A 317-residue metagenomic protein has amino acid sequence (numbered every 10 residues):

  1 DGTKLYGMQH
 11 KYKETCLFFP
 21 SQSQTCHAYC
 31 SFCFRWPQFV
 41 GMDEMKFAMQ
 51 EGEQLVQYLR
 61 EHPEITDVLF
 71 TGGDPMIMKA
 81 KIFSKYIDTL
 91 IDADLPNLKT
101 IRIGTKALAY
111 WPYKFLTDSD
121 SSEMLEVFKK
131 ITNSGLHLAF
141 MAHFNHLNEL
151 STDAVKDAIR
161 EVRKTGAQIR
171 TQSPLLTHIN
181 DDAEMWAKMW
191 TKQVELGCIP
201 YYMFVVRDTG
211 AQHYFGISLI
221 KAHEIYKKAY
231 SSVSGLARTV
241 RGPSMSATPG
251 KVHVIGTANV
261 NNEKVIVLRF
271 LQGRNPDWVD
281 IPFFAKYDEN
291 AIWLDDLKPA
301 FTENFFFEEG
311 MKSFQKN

Functional and structural regions predicted by a protein language model:
D1-F18: N-terminal [4Fe-4S]-dependent radical SAM core
Y12-E14, Y29, H62-L69, G104 (+2 more regions): Glycine-rich, often proline-containing surface loops adjacent to acidic residues and nearby aromatics that form
K13-T15, W36-V68, M78-Y86: Conserved alpha-helical substructure of the radical SAM core
F18-P37: Local cysteine-cluster metal-coordination motifs and their immediate loop/turn environment, predominantly Fe-S cluster
A28-F32, G41-M45, D153-A154: A short secondary-structure junction signal
E53-V56, R60, M76-V233: Conserved AdoMet/S-adenosylmethionine-binding subsite of the radical SAM
T66-V68, L98-I101, H137-L138, T239-P243: Residue-level recognition of the N-termini of beta-strands and the immediately preceding loop/turn
A187-N317: Auxiliary Fe-S-binding modules of radical SAM enzymes
